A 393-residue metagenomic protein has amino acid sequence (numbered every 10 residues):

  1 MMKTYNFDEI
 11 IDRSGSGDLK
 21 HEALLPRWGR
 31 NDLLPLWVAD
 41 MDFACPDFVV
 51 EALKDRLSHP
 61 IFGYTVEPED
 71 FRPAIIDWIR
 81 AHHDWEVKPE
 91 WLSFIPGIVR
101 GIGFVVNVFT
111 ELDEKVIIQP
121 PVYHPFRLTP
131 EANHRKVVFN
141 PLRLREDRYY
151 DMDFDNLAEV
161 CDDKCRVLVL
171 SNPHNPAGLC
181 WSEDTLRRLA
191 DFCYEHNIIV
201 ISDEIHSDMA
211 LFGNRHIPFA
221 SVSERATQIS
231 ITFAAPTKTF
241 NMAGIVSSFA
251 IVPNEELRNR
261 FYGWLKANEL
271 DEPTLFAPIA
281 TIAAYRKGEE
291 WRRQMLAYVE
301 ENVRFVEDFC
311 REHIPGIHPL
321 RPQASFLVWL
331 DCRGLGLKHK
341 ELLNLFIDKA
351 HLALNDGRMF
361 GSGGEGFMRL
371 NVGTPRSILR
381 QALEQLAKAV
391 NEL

Functional and structural regions predicted by a protein language model:
K3-G97, F104, A284-Y285, E392-L393: N-terminal small-domain helix-loop-helix segment of the aminotransferase-like
E51, E224, Q228-E300, N391: Conserved core segment of the aminotransferase class I/II
H59, D70, A74, E256 (+4 more regions): A non-catalytic, amphipathic alpha-helix used as a structural packing/dimerization or gating element in enzyme scaffolds
F62-D191, D208-M209, H216-S221, R225: Conserved core of the PLP fold type I
K88-P89, R321-F326, E365: Short Gly/Ser/Thr- and Asp/Glu-enriched loop/turn motifs at secondary-structure junctions
A158, A226, G336-K338, L345-L354 (+1 more regions): PLP-dependent enzyme catalytic core of the Aspartate aminotransferase-like
I282, Y298-E307, P319-C332: Conserved glycine-rich beta-strand-loop-beta hairpin in the small C-terminal domain of fold type I
